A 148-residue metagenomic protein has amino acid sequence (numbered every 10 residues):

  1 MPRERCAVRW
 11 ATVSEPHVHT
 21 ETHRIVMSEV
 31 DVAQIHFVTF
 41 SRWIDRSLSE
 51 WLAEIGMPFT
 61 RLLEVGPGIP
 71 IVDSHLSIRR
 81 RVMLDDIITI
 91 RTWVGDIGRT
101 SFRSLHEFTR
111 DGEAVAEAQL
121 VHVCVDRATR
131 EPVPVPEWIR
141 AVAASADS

Functional and structural regions predicted by a protein language model:
P2-I71, R127-S148: Hot-dog-fold acyl-thioester-processing enzymes
W51-S101, V115-E117, V123: Hydrophobic beta-strand-centered segment that forms part of the acyl-chain substrate-binding groove
R79, E107-T109: Core beta-strand residues in small-molecule sensory/regulatory alpha/beta domains
L105-E107, H122: Generic short beta-strand
R110-A114: A short, structured loop/turn motif at beta-sheet edges
A118-Q119, P136: Short linear motifs in exposed loops
